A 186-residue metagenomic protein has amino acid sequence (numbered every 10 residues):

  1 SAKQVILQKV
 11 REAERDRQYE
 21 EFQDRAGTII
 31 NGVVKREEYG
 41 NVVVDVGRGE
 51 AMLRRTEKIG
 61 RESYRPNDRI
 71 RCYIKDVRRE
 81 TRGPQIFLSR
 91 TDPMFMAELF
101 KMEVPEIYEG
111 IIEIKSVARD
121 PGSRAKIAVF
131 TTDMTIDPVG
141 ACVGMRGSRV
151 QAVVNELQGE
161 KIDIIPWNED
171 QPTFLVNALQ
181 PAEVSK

Functional and structural regions predicted by a protein language model:
S1-K186: RNA-contacting regions in translation and RNA-metabolism proteins, encompassing KH/S1 modules where present
